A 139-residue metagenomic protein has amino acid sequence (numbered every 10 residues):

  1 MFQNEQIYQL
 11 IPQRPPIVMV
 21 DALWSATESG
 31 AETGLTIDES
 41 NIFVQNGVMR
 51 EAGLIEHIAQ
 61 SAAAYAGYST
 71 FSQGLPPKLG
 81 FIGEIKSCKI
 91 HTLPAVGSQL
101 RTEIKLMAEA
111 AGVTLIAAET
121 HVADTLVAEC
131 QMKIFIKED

Functional and structural regions predicted by a protein language model:
M1-I7, S98-T102: Short Pro/Gly-enriched beta-strand edge/turn motifs at strand-loop
Q6-I11, K89: Short boundary/loop segments of OB/S1/cold-shock single-stranded nucleic-acid-binding domains
P15-R50: Catalytic strand-loop segment that frames the active site of acyl-thioester-processing enzymes
V18-D21, G83, T102-I104, C130: Small-residue-enriched segments and motifs
D21-W24, K86, H91, K105-M107: Conserved positions in beta-strands of structured domains
L23, R50-G74: Active-site helix/loop of acyl-thioester processing domains in fatty-acid/polyketide metabolism, spanning hotdog-fold
A64-R101: Hydrophobic beta-strand-centered segment that forms part of the acyl-chain substrate-binding groove
A95-S98, K105-D139: HotDog/MaoC-like acyl-thioester-processing domains
